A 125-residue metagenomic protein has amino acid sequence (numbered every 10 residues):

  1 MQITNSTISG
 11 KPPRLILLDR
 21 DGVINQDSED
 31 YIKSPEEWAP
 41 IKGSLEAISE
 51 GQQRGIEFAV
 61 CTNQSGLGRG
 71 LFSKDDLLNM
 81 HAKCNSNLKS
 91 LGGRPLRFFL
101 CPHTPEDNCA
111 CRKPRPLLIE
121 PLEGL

Functional and structural regions predicted by a protein language model:
M1-L125: HAD-like aspartate-dependent phosphatase fold
